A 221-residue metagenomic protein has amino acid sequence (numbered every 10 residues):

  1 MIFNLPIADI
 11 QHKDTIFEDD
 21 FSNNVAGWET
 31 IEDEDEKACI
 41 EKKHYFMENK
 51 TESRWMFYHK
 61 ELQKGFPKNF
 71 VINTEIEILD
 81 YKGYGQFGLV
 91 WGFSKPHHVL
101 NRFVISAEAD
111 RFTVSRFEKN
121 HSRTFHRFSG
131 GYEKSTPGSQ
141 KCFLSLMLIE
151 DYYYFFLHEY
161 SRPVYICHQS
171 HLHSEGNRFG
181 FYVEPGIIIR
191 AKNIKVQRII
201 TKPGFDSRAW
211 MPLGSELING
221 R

Functional and structural regions predicted by a protein language model:
I2-E32, K202-G220: Extracellular carbohydrate-recognition regions
P6, F57-G65, S129-T136, H168-Q169 (+1 more regions): Beta-strand-rich interaction surfaces with strong enrichment in secreted/lumenal proteins
F21, A191-I199: Extracellular beta-strand elements of beta-rich domains used for carbohydrate recognition/degradation or cell-matrix
F21, T74, T136-Q169: Carbohydrate-binding surfaces in secreted/extracellular proteins
E36-M56: Short carbohydrate-recognition loop motifs
N49-K119: Secretory/extracellular carbohydrate-interaction modules and structurally similar beta-sandwich "look-alikes"
N120-S145: Short, aromatic/His-centered strand-loop micro-motif at the edge of beta-sheets
Y165-K192: Flexible glycan-contacting loops in extracellular carbohydrate-active proteins
